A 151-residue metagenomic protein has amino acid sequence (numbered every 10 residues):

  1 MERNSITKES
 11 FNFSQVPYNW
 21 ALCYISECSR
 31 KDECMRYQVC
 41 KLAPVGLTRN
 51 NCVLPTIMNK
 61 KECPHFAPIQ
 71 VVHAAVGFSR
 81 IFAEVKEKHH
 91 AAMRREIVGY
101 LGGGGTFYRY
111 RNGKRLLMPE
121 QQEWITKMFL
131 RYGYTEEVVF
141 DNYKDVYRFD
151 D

Functional and structural regions predicted by a protein language model:
M1-F66: N-terminal cysteine/histidine-rich coordination modules
T7-P17, F140-D151: Short, charged recognition helix plus adjacent turn of helix-turn-helix-like nucleic-acid-binding domains
S14-Y18, H73-G77, H89, G102 (+1 more regions): Alpha-helix N-cap/N′ positions at the starts of helices
A67-R94, T135-E137: A short, Lys/Arg-rich alpha-helix, primarily the initiator
A91-Y100, F107: Short alpha-helical "recognition helix" segments of helix-turn-helix
G103-M118: Recognition helix of helix-turn-helix/homeodomain-like DNA-binding domains that insert into the DNA major groove
E120-V138: DNA major-groove recognition helix of helix-turn-helix/homeodomain DNA-binding modules
